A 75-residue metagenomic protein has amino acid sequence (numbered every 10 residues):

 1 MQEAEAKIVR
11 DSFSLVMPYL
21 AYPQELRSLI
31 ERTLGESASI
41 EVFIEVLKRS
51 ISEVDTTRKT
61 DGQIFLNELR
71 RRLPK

Functional and structural regions predicted by a protein language model:
M1-T33, T56: N-terminal acidic leader/helix
I8, V46-R49: Alpha-helical solenoid scaffolds in eukaryotic proteins
A21, A38, T60-D61: Residues within HEAT/ARM-like alpha-solenoid scaffolds
S37-V46: Short, well-ordered alpha-helical segments that carry or flank key catalytic/ligand-binding motifs at enzyme/regulatory
I51-K75: Charged low-complexity stretches with an acidic bias
